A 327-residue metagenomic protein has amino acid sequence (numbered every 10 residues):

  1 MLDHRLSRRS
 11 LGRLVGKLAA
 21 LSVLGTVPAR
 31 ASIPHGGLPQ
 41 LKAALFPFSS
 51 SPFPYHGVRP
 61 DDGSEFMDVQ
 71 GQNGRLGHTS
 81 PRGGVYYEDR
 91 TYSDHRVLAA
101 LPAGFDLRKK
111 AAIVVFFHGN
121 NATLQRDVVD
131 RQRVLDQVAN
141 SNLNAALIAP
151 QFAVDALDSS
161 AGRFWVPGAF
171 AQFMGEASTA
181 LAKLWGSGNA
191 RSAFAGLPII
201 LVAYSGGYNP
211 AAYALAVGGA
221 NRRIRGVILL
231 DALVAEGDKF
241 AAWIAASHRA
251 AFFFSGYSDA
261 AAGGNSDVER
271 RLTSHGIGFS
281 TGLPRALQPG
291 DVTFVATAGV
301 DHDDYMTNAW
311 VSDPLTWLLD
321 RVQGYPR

Functional and structural regions predicted by a protein language model:
M1-S10, L14-V23: N-terminal secretory signal peptides
H4-L6, G25-G36: C-terminal segment of N-terminal export signals and the immediately downstream linker at the start of the mature
S32-A112, A145, S280-L283: A domain-start/cap signature at the N-terminus of enzymes
I113, G119-A180: Active-site machinery of serine-nucleophile hydrolases
S192-Y204: Alpha/beta-hydrolase fold nucleophile elbow
V202-Y213: Glycine-rich nucleophile elbow surrounding the catalytic serine of serine-hydrolase chemistry
N221-A232: A conserved short beta-strand
S255-A261, N265-E269, T273-R327: C-terminal catalytic histidine-bearing segment of alpha/beta-hydrolase fold enzymes
